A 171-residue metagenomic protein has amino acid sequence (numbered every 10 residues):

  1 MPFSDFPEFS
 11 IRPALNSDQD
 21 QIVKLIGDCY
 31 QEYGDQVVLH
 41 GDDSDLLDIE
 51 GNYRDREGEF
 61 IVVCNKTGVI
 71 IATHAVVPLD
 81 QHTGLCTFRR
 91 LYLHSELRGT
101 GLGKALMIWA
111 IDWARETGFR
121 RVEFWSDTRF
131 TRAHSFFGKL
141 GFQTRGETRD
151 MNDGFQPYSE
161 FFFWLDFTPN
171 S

Functional and structural regions predicted by a protein language model:
S4-F9, P13-E96, M107-W109, W113 (+2 more regions): Acetyl-CoA-dependent GNAT
L47, E123, D127-T131, G138-S171: C-terminal "cap" of GNAT-fold acetyltransferases
V69, H94-I108, T117, T128-S135 (+1 more regions): Conserved glycine-rich acetyl-CoA-binding loop
A114-S126: Conserved GNAT acetyl-CoA-binding A-motif
